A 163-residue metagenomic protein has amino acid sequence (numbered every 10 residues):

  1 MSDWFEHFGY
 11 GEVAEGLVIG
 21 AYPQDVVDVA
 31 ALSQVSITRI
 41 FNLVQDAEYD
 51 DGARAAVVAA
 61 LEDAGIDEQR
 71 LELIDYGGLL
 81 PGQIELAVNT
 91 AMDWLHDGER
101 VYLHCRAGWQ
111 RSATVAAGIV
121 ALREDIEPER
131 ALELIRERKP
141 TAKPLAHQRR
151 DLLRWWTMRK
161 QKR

Functional and structural regions predicted by a protein language model:
M1-Y102, A107, V115-R163: Cys-dependent protein tyrosine phosphatase-like superfamily
